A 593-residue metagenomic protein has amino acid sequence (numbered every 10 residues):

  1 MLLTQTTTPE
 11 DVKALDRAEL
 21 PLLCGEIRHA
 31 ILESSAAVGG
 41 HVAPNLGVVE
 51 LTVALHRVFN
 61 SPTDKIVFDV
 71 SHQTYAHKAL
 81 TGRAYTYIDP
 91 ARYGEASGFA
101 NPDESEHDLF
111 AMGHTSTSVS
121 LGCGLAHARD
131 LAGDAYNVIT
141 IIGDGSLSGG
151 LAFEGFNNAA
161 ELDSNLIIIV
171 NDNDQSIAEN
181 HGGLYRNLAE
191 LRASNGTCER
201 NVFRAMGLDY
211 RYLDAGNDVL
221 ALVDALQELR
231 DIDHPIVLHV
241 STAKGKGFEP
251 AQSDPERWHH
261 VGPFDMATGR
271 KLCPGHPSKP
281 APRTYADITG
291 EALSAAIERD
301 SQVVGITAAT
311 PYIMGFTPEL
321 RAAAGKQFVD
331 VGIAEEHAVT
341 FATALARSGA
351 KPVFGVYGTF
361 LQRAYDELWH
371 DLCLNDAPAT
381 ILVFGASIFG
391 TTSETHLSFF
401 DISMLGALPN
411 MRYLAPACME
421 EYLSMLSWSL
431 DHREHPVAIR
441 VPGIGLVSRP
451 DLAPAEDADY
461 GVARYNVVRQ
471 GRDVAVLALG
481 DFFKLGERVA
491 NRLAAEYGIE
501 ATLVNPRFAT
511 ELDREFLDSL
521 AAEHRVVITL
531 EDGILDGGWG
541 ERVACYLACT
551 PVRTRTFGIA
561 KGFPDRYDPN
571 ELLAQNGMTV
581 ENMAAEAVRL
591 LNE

Functional and structural regions predicted by a protein language model:
M1-A79, R204, A215, V219 (+1 more regions): N-terminal amphipathic, basic-rich helices that act as targeting or association modules
H29-A36, E95-A111, G133-I139, T317-V329 (+4 more regions): Glycine/charged-rich beta-loop-alpha catalytic/anionic-binding loops adjacent to active sites
V38-G40, D64-V67, F110-A111, D134-G149 (+6 more regions): A short, small-residue-rich loop immediately preceding and capping a beta-strand
H41-L162, V303, T317-P318, D457-Y460: Cofactor-binding active-site loop characterized by glycine-rich and histidine/acidic residues
K65, F248-Q362, E367-A377, L477-G480: Non-catalytic terminal/interface segments that mediate subunit docking, oligomerization, and allosteric communication
T86-A96, E161-N173, C373-G385: A glycine-rich helix N-cap at a beta->alpha junction
D108-F264, R270-S278, P282, A286 (+2 more regions): Glycine-rich ThDP/TPP pyrophosphate-binding loop and its adjacent helix/strand module within ThDP-dependent enzymes
M266-G275, G390-T392, R412, I534 (+1 more regions): Peripheral docking tails and interdomain loops at the edges of cofactor- or intermediate-handling domains
